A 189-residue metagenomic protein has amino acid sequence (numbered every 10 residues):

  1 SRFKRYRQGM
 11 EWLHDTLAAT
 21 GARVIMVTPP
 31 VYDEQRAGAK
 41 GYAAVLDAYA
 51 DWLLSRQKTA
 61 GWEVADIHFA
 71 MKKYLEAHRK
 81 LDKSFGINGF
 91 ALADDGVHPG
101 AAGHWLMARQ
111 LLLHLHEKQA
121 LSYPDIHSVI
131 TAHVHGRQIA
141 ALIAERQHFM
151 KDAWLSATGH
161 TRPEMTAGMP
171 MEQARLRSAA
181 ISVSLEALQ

Functional and structural regions predicted by a protein language model:
S1, V24, P30-E34, F69-K72 (+1 more regions): Solvent-exposed loop/turn segments at secondary-structure junctions within structured extracellular/periplasmic domains
S1-R7, Q35-V45, H98: The substrate-binding groove and active-site-proximal loops of carbohydrate-active enzymes, especially glycoside
Y6, M10, L46-A50, H104: Aromatic/hydrophobic pocket-lining residues that form the small-molecule binding cavity in soluble enzyme cores
D15-R23: A short helix->loop->beta-strand "cap" motif at the edges of active sites that frequently abuts
R23-I25, E63: Proline-centered loop/turn at the N-terminus of a beta-strand
E34-F69: Substrate-gating cap/lid alpha-helix
A37-D51, A77-A93: Short, electropositive alpha-helical surface patch
T59-G61, L81-Q189: Conserved catalytic region of serine esterases and O-acyltransferases that act on ester linkages in lipids
